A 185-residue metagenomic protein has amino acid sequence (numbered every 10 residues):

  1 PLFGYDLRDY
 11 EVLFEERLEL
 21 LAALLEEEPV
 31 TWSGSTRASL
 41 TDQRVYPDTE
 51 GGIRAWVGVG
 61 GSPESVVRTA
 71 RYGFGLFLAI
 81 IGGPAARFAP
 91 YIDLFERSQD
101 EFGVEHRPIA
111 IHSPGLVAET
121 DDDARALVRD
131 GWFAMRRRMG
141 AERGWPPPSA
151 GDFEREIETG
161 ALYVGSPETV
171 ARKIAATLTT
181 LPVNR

Functional and structural regions predicted by a protein language model:
P1-R185: Active-site-adjacent structural elements that line small-molecule/cofactor binding pockets in enzymes
